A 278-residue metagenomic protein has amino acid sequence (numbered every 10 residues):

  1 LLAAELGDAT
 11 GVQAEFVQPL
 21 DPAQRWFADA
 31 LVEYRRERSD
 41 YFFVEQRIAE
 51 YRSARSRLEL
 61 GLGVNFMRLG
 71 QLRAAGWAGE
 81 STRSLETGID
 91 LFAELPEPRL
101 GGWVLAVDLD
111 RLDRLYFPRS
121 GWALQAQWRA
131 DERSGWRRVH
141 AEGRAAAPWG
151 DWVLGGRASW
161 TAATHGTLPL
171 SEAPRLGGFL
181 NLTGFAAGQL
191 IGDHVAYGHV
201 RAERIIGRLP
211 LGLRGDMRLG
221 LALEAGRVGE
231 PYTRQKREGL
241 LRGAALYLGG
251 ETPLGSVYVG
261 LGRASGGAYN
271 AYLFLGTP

Functional and structural regions predicted by a protein language model:
L1-A106, L112, P174-L180, Q189-G192 (+2 more regions): Gram-negative/organellar outer-membrane beta-barrel architecture
R35-E37, E224, E251-P253: Short connector loops/turns at beta-strand edges and beta->alpha or beta->beta junctions
S53-R55, R214, L241: Short solvent-exposed loop/turn micro-motifs enriched in small/polar/acidic residues
D90-P96, L100-L223, G229-P231, G250 (+1 more regions): C-terminal outer-membrane beta-barrel translocator/porin domains of Gram-negative envelope proteins and their
D193, R237-L241: Short amphipathic alpha-helix initiation/capping segments at coil-to-helix junctions
G220-A222, G249, S256-G262: Conserved active-site loop/cleft motifs that coordinate metal ions or position small ligands
V228-E238: Small/polar, glycine/serine/threonine/aspartate-rich low-complexity segments that form flexible
R234-Q235, G243-L248: Short glycine-rich, acidic/polar surface loops and turns
